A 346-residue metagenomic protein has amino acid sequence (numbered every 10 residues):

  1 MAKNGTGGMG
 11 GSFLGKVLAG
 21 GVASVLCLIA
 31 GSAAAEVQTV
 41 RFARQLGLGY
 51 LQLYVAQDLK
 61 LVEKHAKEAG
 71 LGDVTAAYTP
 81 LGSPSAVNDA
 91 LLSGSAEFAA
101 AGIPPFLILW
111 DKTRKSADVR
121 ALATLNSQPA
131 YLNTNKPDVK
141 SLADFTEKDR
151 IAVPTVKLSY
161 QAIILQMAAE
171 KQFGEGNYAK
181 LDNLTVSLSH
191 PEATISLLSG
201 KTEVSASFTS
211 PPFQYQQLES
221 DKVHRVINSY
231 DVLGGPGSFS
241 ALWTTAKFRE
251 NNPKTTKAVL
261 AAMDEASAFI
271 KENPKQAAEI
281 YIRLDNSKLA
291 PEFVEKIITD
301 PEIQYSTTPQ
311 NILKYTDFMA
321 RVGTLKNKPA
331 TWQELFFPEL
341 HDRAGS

Functional and structural regions predicted by a protein language model:
A2-G21: Bacterial N-terminal signal peptides that target proteins for export
I29-S32: N-terminal signal peptide c-region/cleavage motif recognized by signal peptidases
E36-Y178, N183-S187, K201, S205 (+2 more regions): Short, glycine-/small- and polar/acidic-enriched structural segments that line small-molecule recognition paths
L71-A76, G176-N183, D285-I297, K326-W332: Short, surface-exposed acidic
L81-S85, A100, T155, S159-I163 (+5 more regions): Soluble non-cytosolic domains of exported or imported proteins
G174, D182, P191-R283: Pocket-lining segment of extracytoplasmic ligand-binding domains
R249-K326: Secondary-structure end/capping motifs
M319-S346: Conserved C-terminal helix/tail region of periplasmic/extracytoplasmic solute-binding proteins
